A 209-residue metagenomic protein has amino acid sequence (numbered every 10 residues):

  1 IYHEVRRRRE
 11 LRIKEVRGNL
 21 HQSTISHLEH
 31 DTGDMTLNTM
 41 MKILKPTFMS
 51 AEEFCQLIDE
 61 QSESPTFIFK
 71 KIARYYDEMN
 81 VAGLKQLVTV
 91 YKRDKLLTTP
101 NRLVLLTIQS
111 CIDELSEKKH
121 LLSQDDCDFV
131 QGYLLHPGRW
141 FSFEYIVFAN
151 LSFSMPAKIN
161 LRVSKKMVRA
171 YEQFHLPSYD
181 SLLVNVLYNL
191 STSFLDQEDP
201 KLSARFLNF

Functional and structural regions predicted by a protein language model:
I1-R9: A short, Lys/Arg-rich alpha-helix, primarily the initiator
E4, K14-E15, K42: Alpha-helical residues within helix-turn-helix
R7, H21, H30-T32, K45 (+1 more regions): Residue-level detection of the helix-turn-helix DNA-binding "recognition helix"
R9-H27: Short alpha-helical DNA-recognition segment
N38-E53: DNA major-groove recognition helix of helix-turn-helix/homeodomain DNA-binding modules
Q56-G83: Short, charged recognition helix plus adjacent turn of helix-turn-helix-like nucleic-acid-binding domains
Y75-Q86, M155, Q197-K201: Short helix-adjacent coil turns
Y91-F209: Conserved binding/catalytic microenvironments
